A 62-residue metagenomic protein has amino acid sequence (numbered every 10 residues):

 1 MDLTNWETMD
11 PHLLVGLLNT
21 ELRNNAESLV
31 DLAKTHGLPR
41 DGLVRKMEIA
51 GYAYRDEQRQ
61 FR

Functional and structural regions predicted by a protein language model:
M1-R23: N-terminal acidic leader/helix
L32-A33: Short alpha-helical "recognition helix" segments of helix-turn-helix
P39-A53: Short acidic, Pro/Gly- and aromatic-enriched capping/linker segments at domain boundaries
D56: Short, acidic, Ser/Thr-enriched surface-loop or helix-capping motifs
